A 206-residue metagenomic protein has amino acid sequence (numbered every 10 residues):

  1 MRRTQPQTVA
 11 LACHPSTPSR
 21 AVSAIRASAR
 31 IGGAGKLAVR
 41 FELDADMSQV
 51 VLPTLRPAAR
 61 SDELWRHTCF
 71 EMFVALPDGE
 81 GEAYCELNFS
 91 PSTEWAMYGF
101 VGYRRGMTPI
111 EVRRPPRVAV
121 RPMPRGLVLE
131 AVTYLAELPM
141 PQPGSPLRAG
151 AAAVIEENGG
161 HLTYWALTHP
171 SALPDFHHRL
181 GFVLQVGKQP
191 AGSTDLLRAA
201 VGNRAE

Functional and structural regions predicted by a protein language model:
R2-A21: Short, Gly/Pro- and small/polar-rich lid/capping loops
R2-T4, S61-Y84, P141-E206: Acidic/polar low-complexity flexible segments
H14-S16, I25-R30, R114-P122: Beta-strand-rich interaction surfaces with strong enrichment in secreted/lumenal proteins
T17-A27, G32-A34, D44, S48-V51: Terminal, non-catalytic protein-protein interaction segments that mediate quaternary/complex assembly
G35-M47, L127-T133: Short, well-ordered beta-strand segments enriched in hydrophobic/aromatic residues
L43-D62, L135-E137: Short amphipathic, basic-aromatic surface patches that mediate peripheral association with negatively charged
A59-A119: Extracellular/luminal beta-rich ligand-recognition and adhesion surfaces characterized by aromatic-Gly/Pro-enriched
V120-L138: Surface-exposed extracytoplasmic segments
